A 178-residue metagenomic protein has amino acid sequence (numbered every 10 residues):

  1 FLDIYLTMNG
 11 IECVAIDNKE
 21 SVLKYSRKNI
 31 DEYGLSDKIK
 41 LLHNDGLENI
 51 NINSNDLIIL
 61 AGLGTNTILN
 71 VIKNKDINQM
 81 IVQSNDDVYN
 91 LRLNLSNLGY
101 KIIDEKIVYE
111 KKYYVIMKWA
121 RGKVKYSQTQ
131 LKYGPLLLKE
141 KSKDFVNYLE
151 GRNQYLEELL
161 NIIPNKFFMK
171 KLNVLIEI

Functional and structural regions predicted by a protein language model:
F1-I11: Conserved SAM-binding loop of SAM-dependent methyltransferases across substrates and taxa, primarily the Class I
M8-G10, G34-S36, K75, N97: Short, well-ordered coil/turn elements that cap or connect secondary structure elements
N9, N29, Y33, L159: Change "in soluble alpha/beta enzymes" to "in soluble alpha/beta proteins
E12, K38, Q79: Residues at the starts of beta-strands that form the adenosine-phosphate
I16-D56: S-adenosyl-L-methionine
E48-N49, S54-L57, N66-I178: Class I S-adenosyl-L-methionine
L60-A61: Redox-cofactor binding/interface segments in oxidoreductases and associated redox assembly factors
